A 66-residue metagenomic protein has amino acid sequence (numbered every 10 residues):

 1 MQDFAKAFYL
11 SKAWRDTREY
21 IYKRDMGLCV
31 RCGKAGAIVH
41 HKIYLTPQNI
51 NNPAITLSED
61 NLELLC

Functional and structural regions predicted by a protein language model:
M1-K6: Short, basic, glycine/proline-bearing loop/turn elements
F8-R18, T46-N51: Short Cys/His-rich Zn2+-coordinating modules
A13-I43, L64-C66: Short cysteine-rich loop/turn motifs with clustered Cys
C29, N51-C66: Short beta-strand-alpha-helix junction that forms the catalytic/metal-binding core of metal-dependent nuclease domains
